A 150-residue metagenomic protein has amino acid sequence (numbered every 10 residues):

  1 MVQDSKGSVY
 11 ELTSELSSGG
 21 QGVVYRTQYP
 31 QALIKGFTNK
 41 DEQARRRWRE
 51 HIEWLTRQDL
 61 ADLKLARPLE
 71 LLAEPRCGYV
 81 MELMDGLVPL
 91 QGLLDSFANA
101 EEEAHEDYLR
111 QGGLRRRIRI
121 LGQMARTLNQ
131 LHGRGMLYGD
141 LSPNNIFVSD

Functional and structural regions predicted by a protein language model:
M1-P30, K35, Q43, A61-L63: ATP-binding glycine-rich phosphate-binding loop
Q28, E74, S149-D150: Short acidic-glycine loop/turn motifs at beta-strand connectors
Y29, G36-T38, E70, L83: Residue-level recognition of conserved beta-strand positions in structured domain cores
T38-N39, L109: Extracytoplasmic/secretory-pathway segments with low complexity and glycosylation-like composition
K40-D62: The N-lobe alphaC helix and its flanking beta3-alphaC-beta4 segment of protein kinase-like domains, centered on
A66-I120: Conserved structural core of kinase catalytic domains
L128-S149: Catalytic-loop of the protein kinase fold
